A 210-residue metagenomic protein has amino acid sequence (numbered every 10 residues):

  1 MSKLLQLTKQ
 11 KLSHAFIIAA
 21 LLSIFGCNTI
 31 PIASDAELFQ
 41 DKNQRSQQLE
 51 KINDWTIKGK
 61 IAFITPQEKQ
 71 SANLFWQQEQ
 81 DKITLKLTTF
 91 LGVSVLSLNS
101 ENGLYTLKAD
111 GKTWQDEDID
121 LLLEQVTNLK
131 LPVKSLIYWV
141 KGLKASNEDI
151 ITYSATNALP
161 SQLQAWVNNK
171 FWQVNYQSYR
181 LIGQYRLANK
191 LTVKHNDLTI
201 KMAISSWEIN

Functional and structural regions predicted by a protein language model:
M1-C27: Sec-dependent bacterial lipoprotein signal peptides
S23-Q44: Bacterial Sec signal peptide processing site at the extreme N-terminus
Q47-P66: A short, Trp-centered hydrophobic/proline-enriched beta-strand micro-motif
T56-K58, Q70, Q77, S97-N99 (+3 more regions): Beta-strand-dominated lipid-handling architectures at cellular/organellar boundaries
T65-K69, F90-V95, N196-T199: Solvent-exposed loop/turn segments connecting transmembrane beta-strands in outer-membrane beta-barrel proteins
K82-K130: An acidic-aromatic
Q125-A145, D149: Long, charged/polar, surface-exposed segments that mediate recognition or autoinhibition
G142-N210: Gly/Pro-enriched, hydrophobic low-complexity segments that function as extracytoplasmic propeptides/linkers
